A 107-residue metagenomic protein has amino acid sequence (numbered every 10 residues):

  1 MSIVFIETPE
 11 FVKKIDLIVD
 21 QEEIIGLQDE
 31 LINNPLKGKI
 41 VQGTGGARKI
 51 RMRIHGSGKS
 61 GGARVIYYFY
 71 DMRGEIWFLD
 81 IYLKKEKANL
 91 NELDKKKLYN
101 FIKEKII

Functional and structural regions predicted by a protein language model:
M1-E22: Arg/Lys-rich, positively charged N-terminal/basic patches that mediate binding to nucleic acids
V4, R48, A88: Residues that recognize and position ribonucleotide moieties
I6-T8, I24-I32, G38-V41, N100: N-terminal targeting/export leaders
E7, E23, L27, G62 (+2 more regions): Amphipathic alpha-helical interface surfaces
E10-V12, A47, K96, K105-I106: Membrane-topology and secretion signals of cell-surface/extracellular proteins
G26, N33, G46, R51 (+1 more regions): Sequence/structural signature of beta-propeller domains
K37-I81: Basic/aromatic recognition patch in beta-strand/loop cores that engages polyanionic ligands
F69-I107: Enriched for short, Lys/Arg-rich terminal
